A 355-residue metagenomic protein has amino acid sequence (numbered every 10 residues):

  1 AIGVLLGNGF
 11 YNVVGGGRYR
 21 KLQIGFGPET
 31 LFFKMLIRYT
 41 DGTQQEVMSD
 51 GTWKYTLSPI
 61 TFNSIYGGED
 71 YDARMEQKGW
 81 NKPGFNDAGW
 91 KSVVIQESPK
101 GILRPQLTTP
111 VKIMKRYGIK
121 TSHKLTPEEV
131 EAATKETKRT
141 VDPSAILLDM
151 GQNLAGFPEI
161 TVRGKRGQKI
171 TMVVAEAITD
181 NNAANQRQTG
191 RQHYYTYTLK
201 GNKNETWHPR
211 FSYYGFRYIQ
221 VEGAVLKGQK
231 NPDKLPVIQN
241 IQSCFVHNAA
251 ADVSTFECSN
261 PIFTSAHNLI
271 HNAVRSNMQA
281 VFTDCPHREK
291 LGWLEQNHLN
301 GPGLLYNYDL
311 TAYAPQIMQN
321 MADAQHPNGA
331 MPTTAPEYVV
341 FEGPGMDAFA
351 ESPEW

Functional and structural regions predicted by a protein language model:
A1-R288, E295-Q296, A312-M321, P327-P344: Extracellular/oxidizing-compartment recognition motifs
L294-L305, A314-P315, D347-W355: Well-ordered alpha-helical segments within folded domains of soluble proteins
